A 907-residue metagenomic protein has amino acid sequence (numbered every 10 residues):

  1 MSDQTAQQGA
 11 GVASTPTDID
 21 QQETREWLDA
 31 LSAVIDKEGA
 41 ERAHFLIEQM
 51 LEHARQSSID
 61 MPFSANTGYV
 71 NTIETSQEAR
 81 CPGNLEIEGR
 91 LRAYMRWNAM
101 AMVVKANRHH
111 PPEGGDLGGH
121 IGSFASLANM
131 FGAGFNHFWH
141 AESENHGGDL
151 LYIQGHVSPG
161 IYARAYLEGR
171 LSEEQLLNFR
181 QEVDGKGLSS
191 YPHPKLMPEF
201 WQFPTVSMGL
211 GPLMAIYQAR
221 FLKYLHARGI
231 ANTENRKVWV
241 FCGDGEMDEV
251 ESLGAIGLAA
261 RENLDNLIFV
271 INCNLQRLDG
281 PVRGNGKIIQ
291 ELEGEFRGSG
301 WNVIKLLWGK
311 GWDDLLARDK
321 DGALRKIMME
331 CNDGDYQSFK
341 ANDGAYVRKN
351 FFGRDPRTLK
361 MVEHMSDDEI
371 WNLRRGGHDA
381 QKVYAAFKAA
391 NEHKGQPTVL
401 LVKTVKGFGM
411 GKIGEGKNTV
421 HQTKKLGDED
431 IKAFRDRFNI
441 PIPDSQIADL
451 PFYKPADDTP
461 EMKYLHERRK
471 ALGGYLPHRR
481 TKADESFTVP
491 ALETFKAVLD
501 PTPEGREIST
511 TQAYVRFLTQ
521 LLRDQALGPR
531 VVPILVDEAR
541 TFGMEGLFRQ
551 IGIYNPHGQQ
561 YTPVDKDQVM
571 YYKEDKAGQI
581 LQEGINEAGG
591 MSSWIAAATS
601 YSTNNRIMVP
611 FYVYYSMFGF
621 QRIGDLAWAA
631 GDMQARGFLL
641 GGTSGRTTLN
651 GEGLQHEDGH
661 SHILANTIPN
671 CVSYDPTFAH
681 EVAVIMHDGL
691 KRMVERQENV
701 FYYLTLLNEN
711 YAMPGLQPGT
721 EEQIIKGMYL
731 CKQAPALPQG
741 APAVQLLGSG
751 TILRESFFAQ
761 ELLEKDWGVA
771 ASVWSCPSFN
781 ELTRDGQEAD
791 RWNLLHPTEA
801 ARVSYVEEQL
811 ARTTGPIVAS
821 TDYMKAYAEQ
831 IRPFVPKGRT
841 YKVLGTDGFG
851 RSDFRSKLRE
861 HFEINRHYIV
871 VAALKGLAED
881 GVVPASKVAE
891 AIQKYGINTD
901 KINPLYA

Functional and structural regions predicted by a protein language model:
S2-E168, F434, I508-D524, G528 (+1 more regions): N-terminal amphipathic, basic-rich helices that act as targeting or association modules
D3-T5, D184-P204, L210, Y224-N235 (+8 more regions): Thiamine diphosphate
V12-A13, A30-A33, R80-E88, N107-G119 (+14 more regions): Glycine- and acidic
C81-A99, V103, H110, F124 (+12 more regions): Non-catalytic terminal/interface segments that mediate subunit docking, oligomerization, and allosteric communication
P82-M95, A99-G114, H120-E262, N285-G286 (+5 more regions): Cofactor-binding active-site loop characterized by glycine-rich and histidine/acidic residues
E113-L117, N129-F138, E144-G148, E199-F203 (+11 more regions): Short alpha-helical segments and helix-capping/turn motifs at coil-helix boundaries
V240-F241, F269, I534, L640 (+2 more regions): Residue-level marker for buried hydrophobic side chains located in beta-strands that build the well-ordered beta-sheet
V240-F241, M247, D625-R646, G651: A structural-propensity feature for long, helix-poor, extended segments
